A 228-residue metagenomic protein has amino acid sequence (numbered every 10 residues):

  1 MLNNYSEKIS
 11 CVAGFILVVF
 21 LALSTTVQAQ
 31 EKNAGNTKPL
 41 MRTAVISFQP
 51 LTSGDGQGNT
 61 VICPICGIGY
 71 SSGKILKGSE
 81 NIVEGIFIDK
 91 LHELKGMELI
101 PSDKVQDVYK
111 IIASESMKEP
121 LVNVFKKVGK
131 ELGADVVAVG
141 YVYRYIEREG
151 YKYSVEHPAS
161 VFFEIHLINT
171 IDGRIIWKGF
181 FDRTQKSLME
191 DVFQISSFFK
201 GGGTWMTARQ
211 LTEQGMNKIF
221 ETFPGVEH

Functional and structural regions predicted by a protein language model:
L2-F15: Bacterial N-terminal signal peptides that target proteins for export
A13-S24: Bacterial N-terminal signal peptides
V27-K110, N217-H228: A structural "domain/chain start" motif
A29-Q57, V128-L132, R144, V155-F162 (+1 more regions): C-terminal/domain-edge helix-coil "capping" segments
S79, V83, P120-L121, G203 (+1 more regions): Short amphipathic alpha-helical segments
L94, L99-I146: Short, solvent-exposed, polar/charged sequence segments at loop or secondary-structure edges
G150-Y153: Extracellular loop and loop/strand-boundary signature of outer-membrane beta-barrel proteins
